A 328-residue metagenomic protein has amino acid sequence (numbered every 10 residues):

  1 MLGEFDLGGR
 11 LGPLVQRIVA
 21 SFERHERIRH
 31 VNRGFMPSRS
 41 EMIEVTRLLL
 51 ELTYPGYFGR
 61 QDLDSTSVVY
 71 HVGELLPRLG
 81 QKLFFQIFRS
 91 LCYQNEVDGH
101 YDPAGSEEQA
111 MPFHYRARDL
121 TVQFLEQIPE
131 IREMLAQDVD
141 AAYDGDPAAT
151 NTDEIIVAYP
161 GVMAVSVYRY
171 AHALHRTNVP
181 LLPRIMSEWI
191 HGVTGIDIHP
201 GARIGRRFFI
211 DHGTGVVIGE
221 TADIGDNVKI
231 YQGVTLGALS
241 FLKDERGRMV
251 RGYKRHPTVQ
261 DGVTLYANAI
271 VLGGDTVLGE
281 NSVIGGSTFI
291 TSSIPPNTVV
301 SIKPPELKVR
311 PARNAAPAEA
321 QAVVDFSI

Functional and structural regions predicted by a protein language model:
M1-I185, A315-I328: Terminal amphipathic alpha-helical/low-complexity segments used for targeting or macromolecular assembly
E4-G12, A117, T121, A142 (+11 more regions): Small-side-chain structural scaffolding
P180-I196: Membrane-interfacial amphipathic helices and adjacent loop/beta segments that form the lipid-substrate binding surface
H191-A312: Structural signal for interior beta-strand "rungs" in well-ordered beta-sheet cores of soluble enzyme domains
